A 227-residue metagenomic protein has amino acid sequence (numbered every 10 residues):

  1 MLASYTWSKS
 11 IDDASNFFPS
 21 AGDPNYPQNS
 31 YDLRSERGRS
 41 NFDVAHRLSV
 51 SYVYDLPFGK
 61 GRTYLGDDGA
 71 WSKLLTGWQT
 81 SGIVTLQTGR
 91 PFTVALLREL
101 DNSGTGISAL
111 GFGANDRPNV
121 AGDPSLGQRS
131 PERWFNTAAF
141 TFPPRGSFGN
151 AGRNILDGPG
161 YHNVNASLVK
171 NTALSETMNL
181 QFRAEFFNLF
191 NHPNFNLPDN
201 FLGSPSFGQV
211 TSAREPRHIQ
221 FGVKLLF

Functional and structural regions predicted by a protein language model:
M1-F227: Short, solvent-exposed micro-motifs at the edges of structured domains
